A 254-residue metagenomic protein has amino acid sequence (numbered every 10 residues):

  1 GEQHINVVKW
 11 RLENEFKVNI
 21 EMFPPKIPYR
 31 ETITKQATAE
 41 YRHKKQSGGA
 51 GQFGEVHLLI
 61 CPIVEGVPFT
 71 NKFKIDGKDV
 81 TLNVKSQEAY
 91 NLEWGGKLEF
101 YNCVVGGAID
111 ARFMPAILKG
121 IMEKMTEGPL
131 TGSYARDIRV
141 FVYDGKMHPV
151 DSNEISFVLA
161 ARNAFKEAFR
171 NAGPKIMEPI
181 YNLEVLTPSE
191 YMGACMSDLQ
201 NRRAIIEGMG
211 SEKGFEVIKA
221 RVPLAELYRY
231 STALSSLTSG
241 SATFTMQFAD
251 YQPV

Functional and structural regions predicted by a protein language model:
E2-V254: Accessory interaction regions appended to the cores of large information-processing enzymes
